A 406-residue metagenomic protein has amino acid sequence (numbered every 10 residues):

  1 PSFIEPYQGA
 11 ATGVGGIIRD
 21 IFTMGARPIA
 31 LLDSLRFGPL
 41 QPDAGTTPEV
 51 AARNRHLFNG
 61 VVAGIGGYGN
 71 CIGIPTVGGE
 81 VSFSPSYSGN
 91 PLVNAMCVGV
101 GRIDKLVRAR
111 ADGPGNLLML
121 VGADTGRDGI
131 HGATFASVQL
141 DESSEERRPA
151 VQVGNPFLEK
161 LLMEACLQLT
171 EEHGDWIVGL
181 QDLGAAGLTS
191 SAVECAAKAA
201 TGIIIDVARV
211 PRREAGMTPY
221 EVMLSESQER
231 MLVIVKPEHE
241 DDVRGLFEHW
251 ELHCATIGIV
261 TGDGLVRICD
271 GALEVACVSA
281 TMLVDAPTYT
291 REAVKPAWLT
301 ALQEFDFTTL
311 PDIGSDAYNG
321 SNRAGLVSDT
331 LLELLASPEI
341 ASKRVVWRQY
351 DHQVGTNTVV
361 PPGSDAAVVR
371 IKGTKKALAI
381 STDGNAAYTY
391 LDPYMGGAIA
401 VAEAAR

Functional and structural regions predicted by a protein language model:
P1-R406: Glycine/proline-enriched, intrinsically flexible loops and inter-domain linkers
